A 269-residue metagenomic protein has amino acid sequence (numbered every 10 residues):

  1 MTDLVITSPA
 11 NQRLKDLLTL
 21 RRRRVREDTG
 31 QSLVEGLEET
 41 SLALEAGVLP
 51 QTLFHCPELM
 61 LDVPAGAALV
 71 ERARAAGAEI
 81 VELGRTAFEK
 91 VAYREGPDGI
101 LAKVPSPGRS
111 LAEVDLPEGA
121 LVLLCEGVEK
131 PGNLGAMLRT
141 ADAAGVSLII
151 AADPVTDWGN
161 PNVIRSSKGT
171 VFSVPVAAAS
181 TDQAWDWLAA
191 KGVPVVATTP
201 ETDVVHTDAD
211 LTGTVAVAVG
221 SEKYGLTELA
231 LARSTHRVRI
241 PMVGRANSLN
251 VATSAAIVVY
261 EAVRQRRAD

Functional and structural regions predicted by a protein language model:
M1-Y93: N-terminal positively charged helical leader segments and presequences
I6, S32, E126-G127, A152-D153 (+4 more regions): Glycine- and other small-residue-rich loops at beta-strand/loop junctions that grip anionic moieties
R23-R24, D115-L123, R233-V243: Glycine/charged-rich beta-loop-alpha catalytic/anionic-binding loops adjacent to active sites
E38, E45, R72, V81-T86 (+2 more regions): RNA substrate-binding interface of SAM-dependent RNA methyltransferases
L49, A76-A78, P97-D98, E118-A120 (+2 more regions): Short coil/turn connectors at secondary-structure junctions
A102, T140-A144, V155-T170, E228-D269: Structured adenosyl-cofactor binding patch, chiefly the S-adenosyl-L-methionine
V196-R245, N250: Active-site/ligand-binding-proximal alpha/beta "capping" segment
